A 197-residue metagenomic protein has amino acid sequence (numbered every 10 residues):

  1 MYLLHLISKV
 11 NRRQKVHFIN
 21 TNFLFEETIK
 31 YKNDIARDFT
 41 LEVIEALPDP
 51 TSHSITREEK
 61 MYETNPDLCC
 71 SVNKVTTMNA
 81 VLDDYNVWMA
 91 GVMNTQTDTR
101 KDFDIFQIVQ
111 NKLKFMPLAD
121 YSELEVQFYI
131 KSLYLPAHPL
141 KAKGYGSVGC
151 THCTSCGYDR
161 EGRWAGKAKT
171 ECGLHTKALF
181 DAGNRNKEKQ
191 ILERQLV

Functional and structural regions predicted by a protein language model:
M1-V197: Nucleotide-activated chemistry modules centered on ATP-dependent adenylation/adenylyltransferase
